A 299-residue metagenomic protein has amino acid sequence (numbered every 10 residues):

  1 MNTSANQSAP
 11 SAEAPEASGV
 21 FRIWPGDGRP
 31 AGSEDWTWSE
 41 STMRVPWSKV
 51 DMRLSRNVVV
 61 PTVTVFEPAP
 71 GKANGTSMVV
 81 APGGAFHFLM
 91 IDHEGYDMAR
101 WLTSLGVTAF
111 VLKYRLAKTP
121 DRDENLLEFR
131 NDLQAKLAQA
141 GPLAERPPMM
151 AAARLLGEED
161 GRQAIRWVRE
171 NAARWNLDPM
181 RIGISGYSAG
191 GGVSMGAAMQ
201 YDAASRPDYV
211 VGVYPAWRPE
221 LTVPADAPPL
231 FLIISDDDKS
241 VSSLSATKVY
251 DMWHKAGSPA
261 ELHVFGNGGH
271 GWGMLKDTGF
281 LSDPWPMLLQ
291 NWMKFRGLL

Functional and structural regions predicted by a protein language model:
W24-G26, R53, V63-N74, W175 (+1 more regions): Short beta-strand-to-loop junctions in surface cap/lid or active-site-entrance loops
N74-G83: Short beta-strand element of the alpha/beta-hydrolase
D92-F110, D251: Short amphipathic alpha-helix adjacent to the substrate-entry channel of hydrolases
N125-A173, P284-L288: Alpha/beta-hydrolase active-site loop
D132, H254-L299: C-terminal catalytic histidine-bearing segment of alpha/beta-hydrolase fold enzymes
A152-A227: Primarily recognizes the serine-hydrolase "nucleophile elbow" in alpha/beta-hydrolase and SGNH/GDSL folds
L232-I234, D238: Short beta-strand/loop motif that positions the catalytic acidic residue of the alpha/beta-hydrolase fold
S240-S245: Conserved alpha/beta-hydrolase "acid-adjacent" motif
